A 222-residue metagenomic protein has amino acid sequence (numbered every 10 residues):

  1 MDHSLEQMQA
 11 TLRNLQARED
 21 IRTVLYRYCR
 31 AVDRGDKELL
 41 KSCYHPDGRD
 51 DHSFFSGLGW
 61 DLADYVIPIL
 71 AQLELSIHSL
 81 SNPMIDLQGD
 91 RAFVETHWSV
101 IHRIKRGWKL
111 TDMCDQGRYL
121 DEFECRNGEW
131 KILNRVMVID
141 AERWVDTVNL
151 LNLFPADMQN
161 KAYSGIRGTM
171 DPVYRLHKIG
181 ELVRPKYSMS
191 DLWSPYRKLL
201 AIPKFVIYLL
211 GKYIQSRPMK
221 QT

Functional and structural regions predicted by a protein language model:
M1-R30, R34, S42, Q221-T222: Short, low-complexity N-terminal intrinsically disordered segments enriched in polar/charged residues
V32, Y44, W98-V100, V136-I139: Short beta-strand segments enriched in hydrophobic/aromatic residues within well-folded beta-rich domains
K37-H102: A solvent-exposed, acidic/Ser-Thr-rich amphipathic alpha-helical stretch
H78-L80, C114-Y119: Short, surface-exposed coil-to-beta transition loops
F93-E95, Q116-N149, D157-M158: Short beta-strand edge/turn micro-motifs at domain boundaries
I101-T111, E142-R143: Short, cysteine-centered beta-strand-loop-beta hairpins and adjacent loop/turn segments enriched in charged/polar
G107-M113, V148-L151: Short, surface-exposed loop/helix-turn segments at secondary-structure junctions that function as lids/hinges flanking
F154-T222: A hydrophobic membrane-anchoring alpha-helix module
